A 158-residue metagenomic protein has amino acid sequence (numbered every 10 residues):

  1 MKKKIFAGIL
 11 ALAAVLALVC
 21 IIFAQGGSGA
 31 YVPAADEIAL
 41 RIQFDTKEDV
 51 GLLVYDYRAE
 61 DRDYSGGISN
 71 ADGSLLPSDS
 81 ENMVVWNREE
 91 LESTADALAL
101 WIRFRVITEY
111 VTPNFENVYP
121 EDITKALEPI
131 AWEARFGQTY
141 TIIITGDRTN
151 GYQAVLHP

Functional and structural regions predicted by a protein language model:
M1-A13: N-terminal Sec-pathway targeting helices
V19-A35: Sec-dependent signal peptide cleavage junction
A30, V118-P158: Extracellular beta-sheet/turn segments enriched in Thr/Pro/Gly and aliphatic residues
E37-A39, S80-M83, T139: Intrinsic-disorder/low-complexity, polar/charged segments enriched in Ser/Thr/Lys/Arg/Asp/Glu/Gln
L40-E48: Asparagine-centered strand-capping/turn motif at beta-strand->loop junctions
E48-E60: Short, ordered, surface-exposed loop/turn motifs in non-cytosolic proteins
E60-E109: Tryptophan-paired
V106-Y119: Short acidic/polar inter-strand loop motif in beta-rich domains
